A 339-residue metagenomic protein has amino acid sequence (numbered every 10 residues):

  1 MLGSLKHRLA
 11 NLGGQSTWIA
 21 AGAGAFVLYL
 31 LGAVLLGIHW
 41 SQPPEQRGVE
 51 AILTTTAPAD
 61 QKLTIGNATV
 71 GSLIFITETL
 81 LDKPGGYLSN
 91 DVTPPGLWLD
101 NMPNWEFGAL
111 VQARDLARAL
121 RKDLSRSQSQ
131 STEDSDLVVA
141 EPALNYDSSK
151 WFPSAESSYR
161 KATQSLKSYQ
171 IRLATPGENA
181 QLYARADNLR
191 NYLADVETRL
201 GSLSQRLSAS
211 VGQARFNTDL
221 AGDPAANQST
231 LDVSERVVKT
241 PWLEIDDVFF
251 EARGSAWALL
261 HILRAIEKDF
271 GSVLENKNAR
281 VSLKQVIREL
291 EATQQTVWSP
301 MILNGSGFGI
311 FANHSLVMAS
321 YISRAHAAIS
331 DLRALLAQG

Functional and structural regions predicted by a protein language model:
M1-G22: N-terminal positive-inside, membrane-proximal cytosolic segments immediately preceding the first
A20-L35: Hydrophobic membrane-insertion alpha-helices, especially the h-region of bacterial N-terminal signal peptides
W40-Q42, Q46-T55, F250, A256-G339: A cross-kingdom marker for long, charged
G48-S158: N-terminal Sec/ER secretory leader and immediately downstream segment of secreted/extracellular precursors
D91-N101, K150, R236-D246, S299-V317: A cross-kingdom feature marking solvent-exposed beta-strand/loop segments within repeated, beta-rich binding/scaffold
A119-E133, P153, T175, Q205 (+3 more regions): Short, solvent-exposed secondary-structure capping/transition elements
D136-L173, S282-G307: Long, amphipathic, charge-rich alpha-helical segments that form helical bundles/coiled-coils
Y159-I287, Q294: Extended amphipathic alpha-helical interaction segments
